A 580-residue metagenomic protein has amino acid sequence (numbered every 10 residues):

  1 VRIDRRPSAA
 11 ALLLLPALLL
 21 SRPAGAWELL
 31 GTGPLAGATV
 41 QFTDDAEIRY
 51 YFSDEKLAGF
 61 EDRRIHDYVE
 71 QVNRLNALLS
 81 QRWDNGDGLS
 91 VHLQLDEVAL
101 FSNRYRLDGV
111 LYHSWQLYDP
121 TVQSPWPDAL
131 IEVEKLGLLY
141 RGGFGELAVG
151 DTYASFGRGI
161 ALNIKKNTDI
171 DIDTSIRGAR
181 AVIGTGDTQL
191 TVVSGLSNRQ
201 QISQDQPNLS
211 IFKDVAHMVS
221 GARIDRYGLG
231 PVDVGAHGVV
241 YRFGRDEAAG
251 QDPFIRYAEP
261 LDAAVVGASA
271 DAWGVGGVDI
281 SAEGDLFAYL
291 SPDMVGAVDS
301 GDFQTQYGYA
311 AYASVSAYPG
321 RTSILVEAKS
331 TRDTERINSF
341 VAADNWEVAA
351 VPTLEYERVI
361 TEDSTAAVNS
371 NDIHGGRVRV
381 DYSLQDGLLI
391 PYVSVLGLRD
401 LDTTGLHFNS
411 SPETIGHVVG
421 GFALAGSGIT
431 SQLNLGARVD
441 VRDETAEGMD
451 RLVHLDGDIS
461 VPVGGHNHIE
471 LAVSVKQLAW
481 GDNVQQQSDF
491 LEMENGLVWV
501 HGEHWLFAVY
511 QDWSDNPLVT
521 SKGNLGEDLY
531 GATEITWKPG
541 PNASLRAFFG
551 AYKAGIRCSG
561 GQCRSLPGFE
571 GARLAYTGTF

Functional and structural regions predicted by a protein language model:
R2-A11: Bacterial N-terminal signal peptides that target proteins for export
A10-S21: Bacterial N-terminal signal peptides
R22-A26: Sec/Tat signal peptide C-region and signal peptidase I cleavage site
E28-G31, L35-L75, R82-L95, L100-R106 (+8 more regions): Signature for the C-terminal beta-barrel architecture of outer-membrane proteins
Y153-R158, I164-K166: Acidic, small-polar-rich N-terminal luminal/periplasmic segments of exported/outer-membrane proteins
G502-G540, R546: Outer membrane beta-barrel transmembrane domains
W537, A551, L566-F580: Outer-membrane beta-barrel "beta-signal"
